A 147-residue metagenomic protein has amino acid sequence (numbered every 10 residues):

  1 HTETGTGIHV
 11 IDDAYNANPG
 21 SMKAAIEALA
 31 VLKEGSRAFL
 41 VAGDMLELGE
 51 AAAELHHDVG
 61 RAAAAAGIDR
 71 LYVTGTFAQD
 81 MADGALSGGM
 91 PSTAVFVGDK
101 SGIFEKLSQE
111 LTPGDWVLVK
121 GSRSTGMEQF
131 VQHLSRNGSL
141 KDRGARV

Functional and structural regions predicted by a protein language model:
H1-V147: ATP-dependent carboxylate-amine ligase
